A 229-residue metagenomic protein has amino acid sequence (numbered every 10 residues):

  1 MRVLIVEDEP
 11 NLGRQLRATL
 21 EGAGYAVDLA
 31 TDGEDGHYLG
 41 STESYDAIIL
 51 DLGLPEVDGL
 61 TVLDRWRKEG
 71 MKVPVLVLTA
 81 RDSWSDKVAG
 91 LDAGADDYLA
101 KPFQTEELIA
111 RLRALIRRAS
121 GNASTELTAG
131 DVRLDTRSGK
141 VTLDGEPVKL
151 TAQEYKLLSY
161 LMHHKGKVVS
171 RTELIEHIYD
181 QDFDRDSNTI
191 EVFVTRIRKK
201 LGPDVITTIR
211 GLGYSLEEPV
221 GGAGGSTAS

Functional and structural regions predicted by a protein language model:
M1-L4, G225-S229: Non-catalytic signal-transmission and effector/linker regions of two-component phosphorelay proteins
M1-N122: N-terminal/domain-start alpha-helical segments
L12, T128, T208: Conserved beta-strand immediately N-terminal to the Walker
G53, G59-R65, P74, K87 (+7 more regions): Residue-level recognition of specific faces of alpha-helices
A95, S138-V205, R210-L212, E218-V220: Positively charged, aromatic-enriched patches within helix-turn-helix-type DNA-binding elements, predominantly
A119-S138: CheY-like receiver
V132, G213, P219-G225: AAA+ P-loop ATPase central domain
